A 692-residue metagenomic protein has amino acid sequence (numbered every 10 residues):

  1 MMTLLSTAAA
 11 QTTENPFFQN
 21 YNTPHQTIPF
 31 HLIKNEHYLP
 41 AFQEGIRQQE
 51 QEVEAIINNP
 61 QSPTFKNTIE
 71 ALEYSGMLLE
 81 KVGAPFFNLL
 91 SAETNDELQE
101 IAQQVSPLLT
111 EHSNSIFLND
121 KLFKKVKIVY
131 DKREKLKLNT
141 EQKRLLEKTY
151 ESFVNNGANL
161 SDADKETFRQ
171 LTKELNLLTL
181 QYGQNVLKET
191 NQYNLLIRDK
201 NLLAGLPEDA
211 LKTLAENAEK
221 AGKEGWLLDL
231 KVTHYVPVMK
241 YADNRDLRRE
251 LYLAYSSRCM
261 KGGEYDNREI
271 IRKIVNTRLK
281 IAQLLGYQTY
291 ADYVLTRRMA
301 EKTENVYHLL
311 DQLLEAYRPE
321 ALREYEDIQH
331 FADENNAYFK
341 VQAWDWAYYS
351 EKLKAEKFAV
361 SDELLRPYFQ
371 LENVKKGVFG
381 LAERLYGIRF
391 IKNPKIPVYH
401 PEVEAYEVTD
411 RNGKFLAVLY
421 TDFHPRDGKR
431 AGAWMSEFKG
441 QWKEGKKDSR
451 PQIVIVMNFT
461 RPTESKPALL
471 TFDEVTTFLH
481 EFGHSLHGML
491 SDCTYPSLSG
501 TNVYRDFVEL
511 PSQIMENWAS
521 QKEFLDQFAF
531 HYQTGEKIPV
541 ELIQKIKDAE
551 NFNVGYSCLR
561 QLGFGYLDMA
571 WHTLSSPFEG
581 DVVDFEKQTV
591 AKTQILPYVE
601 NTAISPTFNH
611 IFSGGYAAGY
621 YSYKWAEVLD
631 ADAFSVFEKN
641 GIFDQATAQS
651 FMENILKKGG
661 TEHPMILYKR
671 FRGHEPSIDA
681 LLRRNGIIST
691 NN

Functional and structural regions predicted by a protein language model:
M1-T13: Bacterial Sec-dependent N-terminal signal peptides
T12-H37, E44, A204, G225-L227 (+9 more regions): C-terminal, non-catalytic "cap/extension" segments appended to globular domains
T12-P207, K212-T213, F637: N-terminal helix-rich structural modules
N22-H37, F86-V105, I128-Q170, D229-E269 (+6 more regions): Short His/Asp/Glu-rich catalytic/ion-coordination signatures at enzyme active sites or charged loops
M77-N88, E147, E151, L253 (+3 more regions): Short, hydrophobic/amphipathic alpha-helical patches that form generic packing surfaces within helical domains
L145, L177, Q184, K188-D229 (+7 more regions): Active-site-proximal, well-structured secondary-structure segments within enzyme catalytic domains
T460-L479: Short pre-active-site segment immediately N-terminal to the catalytic Zn-binding motif
